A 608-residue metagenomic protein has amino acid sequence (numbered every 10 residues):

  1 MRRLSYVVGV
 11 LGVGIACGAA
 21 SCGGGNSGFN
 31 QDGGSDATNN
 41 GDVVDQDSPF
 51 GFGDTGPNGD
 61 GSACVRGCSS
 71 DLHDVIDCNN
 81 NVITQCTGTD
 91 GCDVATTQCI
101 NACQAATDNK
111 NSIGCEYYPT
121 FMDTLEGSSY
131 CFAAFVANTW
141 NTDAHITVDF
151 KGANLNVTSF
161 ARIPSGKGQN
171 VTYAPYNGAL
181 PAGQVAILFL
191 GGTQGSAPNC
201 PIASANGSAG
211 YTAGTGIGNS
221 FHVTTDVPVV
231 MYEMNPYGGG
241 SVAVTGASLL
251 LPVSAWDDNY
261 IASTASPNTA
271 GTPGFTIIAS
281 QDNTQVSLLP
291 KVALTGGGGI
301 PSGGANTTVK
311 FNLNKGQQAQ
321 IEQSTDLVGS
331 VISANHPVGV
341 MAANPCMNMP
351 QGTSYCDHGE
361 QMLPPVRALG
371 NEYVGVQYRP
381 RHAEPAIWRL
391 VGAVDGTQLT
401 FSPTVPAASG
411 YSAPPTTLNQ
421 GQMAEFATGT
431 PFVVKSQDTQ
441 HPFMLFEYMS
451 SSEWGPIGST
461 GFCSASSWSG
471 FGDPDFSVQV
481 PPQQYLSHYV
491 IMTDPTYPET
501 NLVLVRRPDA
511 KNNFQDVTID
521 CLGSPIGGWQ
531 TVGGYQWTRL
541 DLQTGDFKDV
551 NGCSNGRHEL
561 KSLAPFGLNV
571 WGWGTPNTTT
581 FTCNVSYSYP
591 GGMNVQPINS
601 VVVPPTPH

Functional and structural regions predicted by a protein language model:
M1-G9: Bacterial Sec-dependent N-terminal signal peptides
R3, C17-V65: Ser/Thr-rich, Pro/Gly/Ala-heavy low-complexity intrinsically disordered linkers and tails of secreted extracellular
V8-A19: Bacterial N-terminal signal peptides
C68-N79, D90-T97: Extracellular, cysteine-rich, disulfide-stabilized repeat modules with beta-strand cores
C78-N81, G316: Detector for glycine-centered tight turns/loop "hinges" at secondary-structure junctions
I83-Q85: Extracellular cysteine-rich, disulfide-stabilized repeat modules
V94-H608: Extracellular lectin-like interaction modules
